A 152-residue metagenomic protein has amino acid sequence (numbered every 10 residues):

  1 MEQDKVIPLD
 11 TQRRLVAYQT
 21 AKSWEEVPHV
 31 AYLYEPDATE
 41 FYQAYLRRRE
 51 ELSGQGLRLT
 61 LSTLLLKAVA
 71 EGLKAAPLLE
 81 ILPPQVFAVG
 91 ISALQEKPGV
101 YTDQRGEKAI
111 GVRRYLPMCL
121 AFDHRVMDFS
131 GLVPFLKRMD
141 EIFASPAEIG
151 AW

Functional and structural regions predicted by a protein language model:
M1-W152: C-terminal catalytic/motor cores of large multi-domain enzyme assemblies
